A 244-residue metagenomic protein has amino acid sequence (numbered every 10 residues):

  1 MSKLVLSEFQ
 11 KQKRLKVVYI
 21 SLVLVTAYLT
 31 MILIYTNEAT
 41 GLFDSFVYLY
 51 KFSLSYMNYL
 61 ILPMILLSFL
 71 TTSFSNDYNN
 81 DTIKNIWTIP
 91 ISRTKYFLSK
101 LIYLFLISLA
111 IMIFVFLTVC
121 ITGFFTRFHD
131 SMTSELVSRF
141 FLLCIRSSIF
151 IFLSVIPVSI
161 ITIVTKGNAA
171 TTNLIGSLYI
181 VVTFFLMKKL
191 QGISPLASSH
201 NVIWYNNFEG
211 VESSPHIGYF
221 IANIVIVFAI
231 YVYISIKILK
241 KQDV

Functional and structural regions predicted by a protein language model:
M1-L22: Aromatic- and glycine-rich beta-strand/loop motifs that create alpha-glucan
K16-Y19, T94, A169-A170: Residues that define the loop-to-transmembrane-helix transition and helix capping in multi-pass membrane transporters
L22-A27, Y96, I102-L117, T172-M187: Hydrophobic alpha-helical membrane-insertion segments
L29-L66, L98-K166, F208-I217, I221: Secretory targeting signals
M31, Y35-S55, A169-V244: Terminal transmembrane helical anchor/hairpin motif
S73-F105: Helix-loop-helix units of permease transmembrane domains in multi-pass membrane transporters, especially ABC
N76, I89, F124, I163 (+1 more regions): Transmembrane helix-loop junction
K95, T162-A169, K240-K241: Membrane-interface helix-boundary motifs at transmembrane edges
